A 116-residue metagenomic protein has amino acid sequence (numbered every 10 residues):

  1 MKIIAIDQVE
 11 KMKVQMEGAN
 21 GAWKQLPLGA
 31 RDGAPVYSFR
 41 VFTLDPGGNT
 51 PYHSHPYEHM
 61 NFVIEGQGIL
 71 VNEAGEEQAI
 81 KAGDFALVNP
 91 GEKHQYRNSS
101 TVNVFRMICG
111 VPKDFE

Functional and structural regions predicted by a protein language model:
M1-V36: A short, N-terminal "cap"/entry segment at the start of jelly-roll beta-barrel domains of the cupin/DSBH fold
K24, S38-H55, P90: Conserved short histidine dyad/triad with adjacent acidic residue
V36, Q78, N103-F105: Short acidic/proline- and small/hydrophobic-mixed sequence motifs that coincide with surface turns and coil-to-beta
T43-D45, H55-L70, G110: Short, conserved beta-strand element in jelly-roll/cupin
P51-Y52, L70-V71, V88, H94-T101: Short beta-strand His + acidic residue motifs that chelate non-heme Fe in jelly-roll/DSBH and cupin folds
A74-P90: Short acidic-glycine-tyrosine-enriched beta hairpin
L87, V102-E116: A short hydrophobic beta-strand segment most commonly corresponding to one strand of the jelly-roll/cupin
